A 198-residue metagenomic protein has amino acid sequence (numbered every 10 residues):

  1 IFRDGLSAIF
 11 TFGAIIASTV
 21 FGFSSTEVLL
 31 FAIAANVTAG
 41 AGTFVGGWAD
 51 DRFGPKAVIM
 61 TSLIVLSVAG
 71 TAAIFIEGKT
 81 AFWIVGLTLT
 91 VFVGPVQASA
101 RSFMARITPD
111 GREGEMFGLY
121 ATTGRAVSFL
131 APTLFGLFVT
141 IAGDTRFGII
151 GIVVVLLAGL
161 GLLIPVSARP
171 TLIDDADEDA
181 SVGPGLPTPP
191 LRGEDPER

Functional and structural regions predicted by a protein language model:
T11-E27: Short amphipathic helix-loop junctions that connect adjacent transmembrane helices in Major Facilitator Superfamily/SLC
S25, D110-Y120: Loop-to-transmembrane helix entry/capping segments in MFS-fold secondary transporters and related SLC/MFSD carriers
G42-P55, V139: Helix-to-loop junctions at the C-terminal end of transmembrane segments in multipass secondary transporters
A57-A72: Structural signature of the two symmetry-related core transmembrane helices
I74-G86: Helix-loop junctions at membrane interfaces in 12-TM secondary transporters
P95-T108: Intracellular juxtamembrane helix-capping segments at the cytosolic ends of symmetry-related transmembrane helices
L137-L156: A membrane-interface helix-boundary motif in multi-pass transporters
G151-D179: Multi-pass alpha-helical transporter architecture, strongest for 12-TM Major Facilitator/SLC carriers used
